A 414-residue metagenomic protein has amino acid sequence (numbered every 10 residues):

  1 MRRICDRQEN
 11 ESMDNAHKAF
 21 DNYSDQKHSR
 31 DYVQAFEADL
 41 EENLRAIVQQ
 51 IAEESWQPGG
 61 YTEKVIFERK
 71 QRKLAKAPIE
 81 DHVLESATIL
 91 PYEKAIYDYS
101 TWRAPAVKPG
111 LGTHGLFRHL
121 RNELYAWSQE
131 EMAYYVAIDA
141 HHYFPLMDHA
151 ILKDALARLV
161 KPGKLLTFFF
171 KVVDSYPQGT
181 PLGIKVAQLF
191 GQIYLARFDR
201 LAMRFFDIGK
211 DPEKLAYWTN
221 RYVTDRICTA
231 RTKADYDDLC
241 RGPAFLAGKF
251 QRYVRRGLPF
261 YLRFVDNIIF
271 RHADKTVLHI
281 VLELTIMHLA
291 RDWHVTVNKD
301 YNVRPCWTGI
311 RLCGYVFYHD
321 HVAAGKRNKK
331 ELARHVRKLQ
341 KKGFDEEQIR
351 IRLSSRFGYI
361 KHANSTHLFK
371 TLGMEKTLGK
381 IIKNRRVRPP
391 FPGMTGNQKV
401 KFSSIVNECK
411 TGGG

Functional and structural regions predicted by a protein language model:
M1-R45, F402-G414: Non-catalytic, polymerase-adjacent accessory regions of viral genome-replication enzymes
R3-D6, I89-D148: Active-site-proximal segment of RNA-dependent polymerases
H28-Q34, G59-S86, Y99-L111, V172-I193 (+1 more regions): Short, conserved non-catalytic motifs in the polymerase core
F36-G60: Amphipathic alpha-helical blocks
N43, Q50, E123-V265, I269-L284 (+3 more regions): Conserved polymerase palm-domain catalytic core
A77-P78, H82, S86, P212-R256 (+2 more regions): Right-hand nucleic-acid polymerase module
I286-V295: A common structural junction motif
